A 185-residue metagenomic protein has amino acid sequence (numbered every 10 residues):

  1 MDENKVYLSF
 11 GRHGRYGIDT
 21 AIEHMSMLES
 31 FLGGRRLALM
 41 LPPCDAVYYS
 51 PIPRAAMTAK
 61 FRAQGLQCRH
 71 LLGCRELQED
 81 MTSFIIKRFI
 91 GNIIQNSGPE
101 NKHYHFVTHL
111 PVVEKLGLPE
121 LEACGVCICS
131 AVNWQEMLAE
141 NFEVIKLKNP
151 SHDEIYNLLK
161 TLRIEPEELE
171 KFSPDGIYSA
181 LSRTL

Functional and structural regions predicted by a protein language model:
M1-Y7, L39, E79-F84, Q95 (+2 more regions): Acidic, low-complexity terminal tails and accessory targeting/binding regions of phosphate-metabolizing enzymes
D2-Q78, L118-V132, S182: Active-site-proximal alpha-helix that buttresses catalytic centers in soluble enzyme cores
V6-G11, Y48, G98-V112: Beta-strand elements within well-structured catalytic alpha/beta cores of enzymes that handle phosphate/sulfate esters
H13, H24, H70, H103-H105 (+2 more regions): Histidine (H) residue identity feature
Y16, V112-V113: Short active-site segment of divalent metal-dependent hydrolases/proteases that encodes the spacing between
M25, E29-L32, M81-F89, T108: Soluble or luminal CAZymes and related metallo-dependent hydrolases
